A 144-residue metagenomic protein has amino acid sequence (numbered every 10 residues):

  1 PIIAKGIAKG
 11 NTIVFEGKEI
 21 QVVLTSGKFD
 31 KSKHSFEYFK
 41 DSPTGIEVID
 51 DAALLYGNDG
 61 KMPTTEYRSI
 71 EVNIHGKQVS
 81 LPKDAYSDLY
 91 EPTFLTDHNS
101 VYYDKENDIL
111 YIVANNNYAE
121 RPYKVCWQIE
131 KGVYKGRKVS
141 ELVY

Functional and structural regions predicted by a protein language model:
P1-Y144: Exposed acidic/polar residues on beta-strands and adjacent loops within beta-sheet cores, strongest in beta-propeller
